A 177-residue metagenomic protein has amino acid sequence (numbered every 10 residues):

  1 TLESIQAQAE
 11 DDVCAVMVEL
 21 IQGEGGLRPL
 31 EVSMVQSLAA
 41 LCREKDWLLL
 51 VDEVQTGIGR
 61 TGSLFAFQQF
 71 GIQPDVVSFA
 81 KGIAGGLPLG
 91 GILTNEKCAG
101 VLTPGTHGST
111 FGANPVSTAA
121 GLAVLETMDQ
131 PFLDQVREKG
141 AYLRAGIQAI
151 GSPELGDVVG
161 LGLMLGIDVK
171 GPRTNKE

Functional and structural regions predicted by a protein language model:
T1-E177: Conserved N-terminal phosphate-binding loop of PLP-dependent enzymes in the Aspartate aminotransferase
